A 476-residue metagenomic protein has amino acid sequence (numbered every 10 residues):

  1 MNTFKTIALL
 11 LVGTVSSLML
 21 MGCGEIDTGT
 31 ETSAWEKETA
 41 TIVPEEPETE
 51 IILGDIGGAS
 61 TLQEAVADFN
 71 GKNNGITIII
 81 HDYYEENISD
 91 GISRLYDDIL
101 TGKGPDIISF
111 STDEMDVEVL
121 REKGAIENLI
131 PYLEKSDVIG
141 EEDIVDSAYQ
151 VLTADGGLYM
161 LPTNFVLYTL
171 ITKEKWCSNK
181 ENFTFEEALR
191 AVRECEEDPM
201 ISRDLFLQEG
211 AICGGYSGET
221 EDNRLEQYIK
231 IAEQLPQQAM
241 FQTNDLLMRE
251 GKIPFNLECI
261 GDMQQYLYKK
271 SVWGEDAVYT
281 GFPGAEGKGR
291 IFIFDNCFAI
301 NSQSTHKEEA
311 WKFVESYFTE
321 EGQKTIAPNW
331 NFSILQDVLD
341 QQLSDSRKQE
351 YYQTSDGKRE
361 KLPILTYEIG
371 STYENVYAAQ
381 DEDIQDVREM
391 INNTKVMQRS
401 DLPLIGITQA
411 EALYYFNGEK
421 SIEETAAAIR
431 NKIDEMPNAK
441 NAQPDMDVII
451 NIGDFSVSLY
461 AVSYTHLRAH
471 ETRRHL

Functional and structural regions predicted by a protein language model:
M21-G22: C-terminal motif of bacterial Sec signal peptides marking the signal peptidase cleavage site
E45, N296-R399, E423: Mature extracytoplasmic/periplasmic domains
E46-M115, L246: Early extracytoplasmic/lumenal segment of secretory-pathway proteins
S89-G104, I108, E118, Q242-Q264 (+2 more regions): Short helices/loops that flank or line small-molecule/ion binding pockets
S111-T169, D276-P283: Hinge/lid segment of periplasmic solute-binding proteins
I130-S136, Y149-N244, S302-E308, S421: Helix-loop-helix "hinge/cap" segment bordering the ligand-binding cleft or interdomain interface
L235-K312, S333: Extracytoplasmic/periplasmic substrate-binding proteins
V462-T472: Conserved small/polar residues in nucleotide/adenosyl-binding loops
